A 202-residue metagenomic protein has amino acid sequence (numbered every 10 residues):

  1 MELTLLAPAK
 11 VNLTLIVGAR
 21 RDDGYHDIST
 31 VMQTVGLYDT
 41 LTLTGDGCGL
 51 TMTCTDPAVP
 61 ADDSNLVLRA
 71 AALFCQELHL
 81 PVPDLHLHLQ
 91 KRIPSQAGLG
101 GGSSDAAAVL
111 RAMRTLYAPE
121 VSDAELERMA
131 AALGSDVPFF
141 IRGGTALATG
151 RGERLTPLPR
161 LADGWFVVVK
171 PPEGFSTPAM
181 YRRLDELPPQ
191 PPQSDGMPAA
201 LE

Functional and structural regions predicted by a protein language model:
M1-A97, T115-A124, L161, K170-F175: ATP-binding N-lobe of GHMP and related small-molecule kinases
L15, D39-L43, D136-F140, A146-L147 (+1 more regions): Short beta-strand scaffold segments in enzyme catalytic cores
R21-V31, C48, T55, S95 (+6 more regions): Glycine-rich, flexible loop/turn motifs
S29, L68, A107-R111, E127 (+1 more regions): Predominant activation on well-ordered alpha-helical scaffold segments within soluble catalytic domains
G36, G134, D185: Short conserved AdoMet
L80-G152: Gly/Ser-rich oxyanion-binding loop with an adjacent helix/lid that shapes the negatively charged ligand pocket
R142, L147-E202: Conserved, helical-rich catalytic subdomain that frames metal- and/or nucleotide-binding sites in enzyme alpha/beta
